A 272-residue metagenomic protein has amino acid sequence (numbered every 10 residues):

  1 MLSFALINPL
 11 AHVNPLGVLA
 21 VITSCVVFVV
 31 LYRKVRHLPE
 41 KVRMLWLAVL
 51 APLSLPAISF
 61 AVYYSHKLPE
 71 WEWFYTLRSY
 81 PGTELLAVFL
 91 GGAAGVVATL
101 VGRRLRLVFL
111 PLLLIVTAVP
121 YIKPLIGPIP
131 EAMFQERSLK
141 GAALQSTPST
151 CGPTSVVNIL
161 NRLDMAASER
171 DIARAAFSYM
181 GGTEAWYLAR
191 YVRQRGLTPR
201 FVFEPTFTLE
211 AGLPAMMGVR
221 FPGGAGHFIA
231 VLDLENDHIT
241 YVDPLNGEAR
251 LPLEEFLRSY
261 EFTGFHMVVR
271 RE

Functional and structural regions predicted by a protein language model:
M1-L2: Membrane-interfacial helical/loop segments at transmembrane boundaries in membrane proteins
A5-F109, L114-L125, L160-R162, A166-E272: Conserved active-site-adjacent core of cysteine acyl-enzyme catalytic domains
L125-A175: Membrane-interface segments at or immediately adjacent to transmembrane helices that form the boundary between
